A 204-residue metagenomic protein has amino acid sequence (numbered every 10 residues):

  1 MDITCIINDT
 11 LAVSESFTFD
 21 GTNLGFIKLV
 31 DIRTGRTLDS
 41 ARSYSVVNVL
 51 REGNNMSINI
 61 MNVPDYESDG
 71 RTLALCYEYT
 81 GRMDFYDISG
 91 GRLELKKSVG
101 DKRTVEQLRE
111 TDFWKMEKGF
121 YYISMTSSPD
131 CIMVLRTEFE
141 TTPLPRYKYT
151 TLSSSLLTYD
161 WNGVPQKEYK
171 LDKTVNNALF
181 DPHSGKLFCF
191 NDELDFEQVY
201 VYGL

Functional and structural regions predicted by a protein language model:
M1, G35-N59, G91-E117, D172-K173: Surface-exposed loop and turn segments in beta-propeller and other repeat-based domains that flank or scaffold
M1-G25, S43-V49: Asp-box/WD-like beta-propeller blade repeats and closely related beta-sheet repeat scaffolds
D2-T10, N55-R71, C76, E117-S128 (+2 more regions): Structural signature of eukaryotic scaffold interfaces centered on beta-propeller domains
S14-F19, V134-T151, L194-Y202: Short, conserved, GDST-rich strand-edge loop motifs in beta-rich repeat architectures
F17-D20, N54-N55, L73-C76, F113-K115 (+1 more regions): Short consensus segments that form the blades of beta-propeller domains, in both extracellular/periplasmic
L24-G35, Y147-V164, V201-L204: Beta-propeller blade signature
K115-Y159: Loop/turn-rich, solvent-exposed surfaces of beta-rich toroidal or solenoidal domains
L179-L204: Blade-level signature of beta-propeller repeat domains, shared across WD40, Kelch, NHL, RCC1 and BNR/Asp-box propellers
